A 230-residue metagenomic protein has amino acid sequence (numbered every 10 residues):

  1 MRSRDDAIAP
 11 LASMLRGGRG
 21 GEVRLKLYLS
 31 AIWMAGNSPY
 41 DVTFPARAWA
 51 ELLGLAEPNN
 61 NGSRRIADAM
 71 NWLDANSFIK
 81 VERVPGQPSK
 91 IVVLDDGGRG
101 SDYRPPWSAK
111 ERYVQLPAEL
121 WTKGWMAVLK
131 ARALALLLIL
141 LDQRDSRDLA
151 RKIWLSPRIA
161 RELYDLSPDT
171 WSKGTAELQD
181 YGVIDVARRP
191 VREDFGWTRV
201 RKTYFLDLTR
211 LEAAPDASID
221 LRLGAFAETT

Functional and structural regions predicted by a protein language model:
M1, D102-K110, P117, A135 (+2 more regions): Short coil/turn motifs at helix boundaries and re-entrant loops, enriched in small/polar and proline residues
M1-D6, R19-R24, Y40-P45, Y113 (+1 more regions): Helix-boundary capping/turn motifs
S3-G18, V114-M126: Short, Lys/Arg-enriched N-terminal segment that forms or immediately precedes the first helix of a structured domain
M14-R24, P39-P45, N60-R65, W125-A133: Short, low-complexity cationic-aromatic patches
R19-N37, V128-D148: Detector for short helical micro-motifs
A35-I91, S146-V200: Winged helix-turn-helix DNA-binding recognition segment
L94-V128, R201-T230: Short, amphipathic alpha-helical interaction segments positioned at domain boundaries
A109-L116, L140-W154: A short mid-domain helix/strand-loop element embedded in enzyme catalytic domains that forms or borders the active-site
